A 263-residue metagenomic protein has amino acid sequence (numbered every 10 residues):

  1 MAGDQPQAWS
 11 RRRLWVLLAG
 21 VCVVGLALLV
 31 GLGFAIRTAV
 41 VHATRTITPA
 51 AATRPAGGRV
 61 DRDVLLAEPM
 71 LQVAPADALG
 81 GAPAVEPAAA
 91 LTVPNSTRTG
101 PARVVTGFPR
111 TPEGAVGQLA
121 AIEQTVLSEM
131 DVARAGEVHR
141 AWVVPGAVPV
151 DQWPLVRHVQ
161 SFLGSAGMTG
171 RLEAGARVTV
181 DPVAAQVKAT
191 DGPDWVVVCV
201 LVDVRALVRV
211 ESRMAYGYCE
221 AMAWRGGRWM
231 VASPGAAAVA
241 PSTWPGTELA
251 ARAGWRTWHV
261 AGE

Functional and structural regions predicted by a protein language model:
M1-V85: Amphipathic, hydrophobic N-terminal targeting peptides for secretion and organelle import
A2-A8, L17-G25, S233-E263: Long, positively charged, glycine-interspersed low-complexity recognition regions
G3-P6, V132-C219, W224-G226, A236 (+2 more regions): Structured, amphipathic secondary-structure segments that form assembly/contact surfaces in multi-subunit
R11, G20, G107, L127 (+1 more regions): Conserved aromatic-histidine-acidic binding/catalytic patches
G58-V60, V64-L65, D77-T97, A215-G246: Short beta-strand edge/turn micro-motifs at domain boundaries
V60-A74, V85-L91, V148-D151, G164-E173: Short charge-dense sequence patches
P69-L79, T92-T97, P154-H158, L172-T179: Short, mixed-charge, low-aromatic patches
E86-L163: Core segments of small alpha/beta cavity-forming domains
